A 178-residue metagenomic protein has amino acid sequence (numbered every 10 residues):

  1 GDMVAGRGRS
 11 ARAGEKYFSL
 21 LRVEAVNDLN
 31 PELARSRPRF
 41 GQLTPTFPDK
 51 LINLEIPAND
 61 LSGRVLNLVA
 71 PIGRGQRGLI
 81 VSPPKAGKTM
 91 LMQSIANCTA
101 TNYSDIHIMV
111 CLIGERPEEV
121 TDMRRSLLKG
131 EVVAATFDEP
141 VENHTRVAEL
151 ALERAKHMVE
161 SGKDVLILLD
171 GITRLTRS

Functional and structural regions predicted by a protein language model:
G1-A34: N-terminal "pre-motor" subdomain/linker immediately upstream of P-loop NTPase catalytic cores
A11-A13, L29-E32, A86, A100 (+2 more regions): Short beta-strands and strand-coil junctions in structured, solvent-facing domains, enriched
G14-K16, E32-L33, E118-D122, E142 (+1 more regions): Switch/connector loops and helix/strand junctions flanking conserved nucleotide-binding motifs in nucleotide-processing
V26-D28, I113, I172: Solvent-exposed coil/turn segments that connect beta secondary-structure elements in extracytoplasmic/periplasmic
E32-R37, L79-V81: Short, charged, solvent-exposed linker or helix-capping segments at domain edges/interfaces that act as flexible hinges
Q42-A148: Phosphate-binding glycine-rich loops and their immediate beta-loop-alpha structural context
H144-S178: Phosphate-binding/switch loop-helix module in NTP-utilizing enzymes
